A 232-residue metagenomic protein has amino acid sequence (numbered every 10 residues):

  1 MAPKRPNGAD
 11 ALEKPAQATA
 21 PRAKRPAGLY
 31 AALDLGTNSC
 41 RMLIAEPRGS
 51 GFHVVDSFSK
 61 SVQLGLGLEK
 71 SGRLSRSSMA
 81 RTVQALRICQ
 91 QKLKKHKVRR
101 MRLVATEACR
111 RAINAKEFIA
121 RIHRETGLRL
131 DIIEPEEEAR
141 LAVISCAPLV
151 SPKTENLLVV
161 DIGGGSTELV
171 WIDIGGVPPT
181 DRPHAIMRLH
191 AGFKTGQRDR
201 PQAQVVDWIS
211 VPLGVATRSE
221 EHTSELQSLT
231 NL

Functional and structural regions predicted by a protein language model:
M1-L35, L43-I162, V170-S224, S228: Nucleotide/phosphate-binding catalytic cleft detector across ATP-hydrolyzing and phosphate-transferring enzymes
N38: Primarily the dimerization/phosphotransfer
